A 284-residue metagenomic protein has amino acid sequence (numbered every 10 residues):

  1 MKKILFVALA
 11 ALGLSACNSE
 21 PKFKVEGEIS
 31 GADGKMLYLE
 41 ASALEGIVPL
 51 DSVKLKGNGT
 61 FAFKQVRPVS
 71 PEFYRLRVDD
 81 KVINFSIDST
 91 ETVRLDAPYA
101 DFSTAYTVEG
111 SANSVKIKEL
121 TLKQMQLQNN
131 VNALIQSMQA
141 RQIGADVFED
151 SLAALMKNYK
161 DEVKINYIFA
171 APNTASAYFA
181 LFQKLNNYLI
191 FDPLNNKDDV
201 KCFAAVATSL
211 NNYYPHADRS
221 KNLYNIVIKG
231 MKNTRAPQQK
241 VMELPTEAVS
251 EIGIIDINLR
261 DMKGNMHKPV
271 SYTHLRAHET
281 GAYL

Functional and structural regions predicted by a protein language model:
M1-S15: Sec-dependent bacterial lipoprotein signal peptides
C17-E162: A non-transmembrane, solvent-exposed segment enriched in polar/low-complexity residues
I143-V147, N173, L194: Surface-exposed, polar/charged faces of alpha-helical domains in mature secreted/periplasmic/lumenal proteins
K157-A171, L194: Amphipathic alpha-helical coiled-coil segments
N173-Y188: Amphipathic alpha-helical repeat scaffolds of TPR domains
I190-D198: Short coil/turn connectors between adjacent alpha-helices in alpha-solenoid helical repeat scaffolds
C202-V270: N-proximal helix/coil linker or "cap" segments that precede and/or mark the start of modular domains
T273-T280: Conserved small/polar residues in nucleotide/adenosyl-binding loops
